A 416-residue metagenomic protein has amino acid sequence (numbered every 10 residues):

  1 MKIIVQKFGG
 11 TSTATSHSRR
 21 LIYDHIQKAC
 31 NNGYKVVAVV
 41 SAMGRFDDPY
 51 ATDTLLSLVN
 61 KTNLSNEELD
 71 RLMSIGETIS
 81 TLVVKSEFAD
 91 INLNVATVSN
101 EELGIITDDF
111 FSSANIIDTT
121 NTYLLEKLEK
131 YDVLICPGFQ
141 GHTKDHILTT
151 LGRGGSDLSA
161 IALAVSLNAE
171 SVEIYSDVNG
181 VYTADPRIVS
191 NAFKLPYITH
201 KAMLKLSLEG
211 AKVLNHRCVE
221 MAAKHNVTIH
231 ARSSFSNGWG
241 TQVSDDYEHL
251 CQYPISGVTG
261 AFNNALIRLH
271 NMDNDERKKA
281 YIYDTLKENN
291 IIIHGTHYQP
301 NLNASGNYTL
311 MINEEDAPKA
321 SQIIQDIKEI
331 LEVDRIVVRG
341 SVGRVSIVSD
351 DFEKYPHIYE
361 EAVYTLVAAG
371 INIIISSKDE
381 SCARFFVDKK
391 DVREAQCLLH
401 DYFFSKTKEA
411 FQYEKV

Functional and structural regions predicted by a protein language model:
M1-V219, V387-D388, T407, Y413-V416: Nucleotide/pyrophosphate-binding catalytic subdomain
Y34, L93, V227, I291 (+1 more regions): Short phosphate-binding/catalytic loops that engage adenosine nucleotides
S41-R45, Y50-T52, A231-Y247: Terminal amphipathic helices with adjacent charged low-complexity linkers/tails
S171-E173, A231, S236, Y253: Internal nucleotide-binding/catalytic subdomain
N215, T228-S233: Acidic/polar loop patches that form or flank catalytic/metal-binding clefts of enzymes that bind anionic ligands
C218, T228, D246-E248: Membrane-embedded hairpin module used as a gating/binding unit in multi-pass transport and secretion proteins
A222: Acidic-aromatic/histidine active-site loop/patch
Q242-V416: A conserved regulatory-domain signal marking ACT and ACT-like small-molecule sensing domains and adjacent regulatory
